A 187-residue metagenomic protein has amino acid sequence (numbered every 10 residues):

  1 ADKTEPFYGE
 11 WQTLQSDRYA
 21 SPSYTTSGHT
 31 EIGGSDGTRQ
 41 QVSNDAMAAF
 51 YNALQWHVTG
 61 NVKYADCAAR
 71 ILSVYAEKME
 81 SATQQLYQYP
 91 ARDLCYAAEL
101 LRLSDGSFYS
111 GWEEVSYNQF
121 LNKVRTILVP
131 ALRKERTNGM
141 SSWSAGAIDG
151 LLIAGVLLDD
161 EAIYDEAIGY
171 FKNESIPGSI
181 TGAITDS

Functional and structural regions predicted by a protein language model:
A1-T137, A145, D149, K172: Extracellular glycan-targeting catalytic surfaces
G150-A154: Amphipathic alpha-helical interface segments
V156-S187: Long, repeat-rich segments with strong aromatic
